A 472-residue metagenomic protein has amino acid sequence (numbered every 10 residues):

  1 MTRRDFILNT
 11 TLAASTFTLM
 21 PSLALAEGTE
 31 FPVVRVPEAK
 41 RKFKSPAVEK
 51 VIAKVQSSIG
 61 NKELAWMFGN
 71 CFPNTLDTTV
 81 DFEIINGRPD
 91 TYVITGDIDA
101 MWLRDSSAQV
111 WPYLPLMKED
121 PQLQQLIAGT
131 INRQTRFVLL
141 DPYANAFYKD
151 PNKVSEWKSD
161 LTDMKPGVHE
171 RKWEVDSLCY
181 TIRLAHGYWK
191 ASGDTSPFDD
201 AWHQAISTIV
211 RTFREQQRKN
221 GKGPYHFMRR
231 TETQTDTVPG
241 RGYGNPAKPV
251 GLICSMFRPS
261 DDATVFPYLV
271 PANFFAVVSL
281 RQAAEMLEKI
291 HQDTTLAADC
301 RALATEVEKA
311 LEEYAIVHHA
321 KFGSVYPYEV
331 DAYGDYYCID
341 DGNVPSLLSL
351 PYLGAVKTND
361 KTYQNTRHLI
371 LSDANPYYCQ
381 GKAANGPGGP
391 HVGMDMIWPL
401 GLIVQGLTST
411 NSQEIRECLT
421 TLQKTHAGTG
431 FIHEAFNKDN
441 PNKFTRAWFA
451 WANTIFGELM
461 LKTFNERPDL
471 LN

Functional and structural regions predicted by a protein language model:
D5-A26: N-terminal export signals
L12, E27-R104: Low-complexity, Ser/Thr/Pro/Gly-enriched N-terminal "stalk/linker" regions
A47-G60, A108-P121, Y180-T195, F274-Q292 (+3 more regions): Well-ordered alpha-helical scaffold segments within catalytic/enzyme domains
M67, P121-F137, D194-R214, A283 (+4 more regions): Extended, well-ordered alpha-helical scaffold segments
L76-P89, N152-L161, P246-R258, G428-E434: Active-site-adjacent bridging/hinge elements
D99-I127, I131-T235, A450-E466: Aromatic-rich carbohydrate-recognition surfaces in CAZymes
L103, L139-Y143, F147-D150, E156 (+4 more regions): Extended ligand-binding clefts on enzyme/binding-domain cores
D160-P166, R171-E174, Y337-N359, D395-N472: C-terminal capping/lid segments that line or modulate ligand- or cofactor-binding pockets
